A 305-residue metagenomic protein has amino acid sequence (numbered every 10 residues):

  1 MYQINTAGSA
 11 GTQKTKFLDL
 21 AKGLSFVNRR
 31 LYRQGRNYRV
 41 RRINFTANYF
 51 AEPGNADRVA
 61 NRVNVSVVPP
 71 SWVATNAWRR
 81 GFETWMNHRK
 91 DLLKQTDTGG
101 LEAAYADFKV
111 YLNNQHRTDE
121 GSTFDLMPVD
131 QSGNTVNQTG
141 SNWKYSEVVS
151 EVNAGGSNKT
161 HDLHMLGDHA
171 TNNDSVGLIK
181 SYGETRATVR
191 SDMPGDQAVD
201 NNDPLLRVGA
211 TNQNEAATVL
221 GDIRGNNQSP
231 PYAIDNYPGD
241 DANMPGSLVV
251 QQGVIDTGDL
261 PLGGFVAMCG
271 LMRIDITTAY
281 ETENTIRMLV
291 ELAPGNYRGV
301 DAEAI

Functional and structural regions predicted by a protein language model:
M1-N28, E303-A304: N-terminal leader/pro-regions and domain N-caps
L24-R30, A47-P53: Short amphipathic, basic-aromatic surface patches that mediate peripheral association with negatively charged
Y32-R39, D57-V59, V266: Solvent-exposed loop and beta-edge segments used for protein-protein assembly and interaction
G35-A51, M272-D275: A short beta-strand element within beta-rich, extracytoplasmic domains of secreted/secretory-pathway proteins
A51-V73, I276-I305: C-terminal interaction-tip segments
R80-N226: Low-complexity, serine/threonine/proline-enriched polar segments
V199-P261: Intrinsically disordered, low-complexity segments enriched in Gly and acidic/Ser/Thr residues that form flexible
F265-E281: Short, hydrophobic/proline-enriched secondary-structure or compact coil segments at domain edges
